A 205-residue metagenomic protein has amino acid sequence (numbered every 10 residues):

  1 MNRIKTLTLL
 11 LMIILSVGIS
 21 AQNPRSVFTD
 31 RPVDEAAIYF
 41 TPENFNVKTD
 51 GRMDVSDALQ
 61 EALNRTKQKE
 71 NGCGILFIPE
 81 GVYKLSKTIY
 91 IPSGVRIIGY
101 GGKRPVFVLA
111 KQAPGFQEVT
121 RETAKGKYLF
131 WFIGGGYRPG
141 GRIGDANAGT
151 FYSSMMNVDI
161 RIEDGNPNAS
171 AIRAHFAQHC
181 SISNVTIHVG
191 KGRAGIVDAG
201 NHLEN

Functional and structural regions predicted by a protein language model:
M1-T8: Bacterial N-terminal signal peptides that target proteins for export
T8-G18: Bacterial N-terminal signal peptides
S20-N205: Extracellular/periplasmic carbohydrate-active domains that bind, remodel, or depolymerize complex polysaccharides
